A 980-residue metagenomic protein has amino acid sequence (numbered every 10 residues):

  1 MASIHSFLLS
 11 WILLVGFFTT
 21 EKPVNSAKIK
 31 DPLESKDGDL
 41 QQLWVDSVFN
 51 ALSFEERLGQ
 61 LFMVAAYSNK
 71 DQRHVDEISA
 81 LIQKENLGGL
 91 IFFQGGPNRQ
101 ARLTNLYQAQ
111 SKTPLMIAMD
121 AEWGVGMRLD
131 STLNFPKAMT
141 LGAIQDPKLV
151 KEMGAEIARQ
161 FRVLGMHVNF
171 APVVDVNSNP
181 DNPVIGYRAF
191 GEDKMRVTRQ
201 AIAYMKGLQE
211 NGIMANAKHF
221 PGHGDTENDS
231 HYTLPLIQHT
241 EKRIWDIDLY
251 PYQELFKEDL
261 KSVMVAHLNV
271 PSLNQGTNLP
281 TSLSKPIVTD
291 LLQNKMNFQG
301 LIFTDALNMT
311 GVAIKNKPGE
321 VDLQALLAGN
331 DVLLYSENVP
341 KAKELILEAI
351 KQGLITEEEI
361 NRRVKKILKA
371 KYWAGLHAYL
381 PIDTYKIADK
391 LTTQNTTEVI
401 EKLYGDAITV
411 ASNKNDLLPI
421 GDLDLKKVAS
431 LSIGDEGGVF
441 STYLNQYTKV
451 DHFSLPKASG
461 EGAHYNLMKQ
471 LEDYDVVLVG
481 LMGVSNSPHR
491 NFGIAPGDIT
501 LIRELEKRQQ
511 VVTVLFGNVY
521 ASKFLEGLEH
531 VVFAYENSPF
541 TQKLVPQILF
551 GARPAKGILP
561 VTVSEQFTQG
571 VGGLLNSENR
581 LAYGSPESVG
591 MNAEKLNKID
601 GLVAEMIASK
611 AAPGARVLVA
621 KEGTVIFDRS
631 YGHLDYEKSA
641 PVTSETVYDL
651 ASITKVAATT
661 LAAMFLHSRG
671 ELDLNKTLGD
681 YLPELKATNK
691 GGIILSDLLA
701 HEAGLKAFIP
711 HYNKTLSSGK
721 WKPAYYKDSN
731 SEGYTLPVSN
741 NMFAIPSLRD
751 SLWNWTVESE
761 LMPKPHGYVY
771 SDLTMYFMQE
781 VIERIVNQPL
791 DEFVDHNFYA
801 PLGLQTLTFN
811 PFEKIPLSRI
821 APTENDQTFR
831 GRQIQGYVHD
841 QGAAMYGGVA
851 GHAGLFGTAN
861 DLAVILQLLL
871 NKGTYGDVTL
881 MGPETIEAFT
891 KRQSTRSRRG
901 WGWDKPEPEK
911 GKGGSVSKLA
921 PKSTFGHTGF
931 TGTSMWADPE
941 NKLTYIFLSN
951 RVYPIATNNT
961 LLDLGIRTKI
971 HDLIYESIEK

Functional and structural regions predicted by a protein language model:
M1-K30: Bacterial Sec-dependent N-terminal signal peptides
K22-V64, S68-A80, N294, K315-S588: Preference for extracellular/luminal or secreted protein segments
S53, L90, N98-L115, V125-M127 (+2 more regions): Second-shell residues forming the walls of enzyme active-site clefts
E357-K365, K369-H377, F453-S459, P560-T568 (+8 more regions): Short, gly/Ser/Thr-rich active-site loops of penicillin-recognizing serine hydrolases
S588-L650, E671-D673, D840, I955-T957: Short, conserved catalytic-motif segment at the N-terminal edge
A608-R616, E637-A700, L761-T774, A850-A853: Short active-site loop at a secondary-structure junction that contains or immediately precedes the catalytic residue(s)
G691-K922: Short, surface-exposed loop or secondary-structure junction motifs that flank catalytic or metal-binding residues
